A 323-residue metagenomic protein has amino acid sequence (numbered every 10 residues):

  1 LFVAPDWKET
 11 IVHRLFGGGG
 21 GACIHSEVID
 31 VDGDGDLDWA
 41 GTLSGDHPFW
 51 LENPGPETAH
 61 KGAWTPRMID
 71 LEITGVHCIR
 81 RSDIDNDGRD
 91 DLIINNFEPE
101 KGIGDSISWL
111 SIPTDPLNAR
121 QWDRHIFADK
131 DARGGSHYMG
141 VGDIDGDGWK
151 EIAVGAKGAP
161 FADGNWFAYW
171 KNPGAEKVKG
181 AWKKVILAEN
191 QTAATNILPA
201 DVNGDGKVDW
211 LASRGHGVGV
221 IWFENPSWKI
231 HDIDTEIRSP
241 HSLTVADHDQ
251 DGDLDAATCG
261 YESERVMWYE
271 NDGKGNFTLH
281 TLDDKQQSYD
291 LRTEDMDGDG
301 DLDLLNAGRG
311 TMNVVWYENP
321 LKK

Functional and structural regions predicted by a protein language model:
L1-K323: Beta-propeller-forming repeat regions
